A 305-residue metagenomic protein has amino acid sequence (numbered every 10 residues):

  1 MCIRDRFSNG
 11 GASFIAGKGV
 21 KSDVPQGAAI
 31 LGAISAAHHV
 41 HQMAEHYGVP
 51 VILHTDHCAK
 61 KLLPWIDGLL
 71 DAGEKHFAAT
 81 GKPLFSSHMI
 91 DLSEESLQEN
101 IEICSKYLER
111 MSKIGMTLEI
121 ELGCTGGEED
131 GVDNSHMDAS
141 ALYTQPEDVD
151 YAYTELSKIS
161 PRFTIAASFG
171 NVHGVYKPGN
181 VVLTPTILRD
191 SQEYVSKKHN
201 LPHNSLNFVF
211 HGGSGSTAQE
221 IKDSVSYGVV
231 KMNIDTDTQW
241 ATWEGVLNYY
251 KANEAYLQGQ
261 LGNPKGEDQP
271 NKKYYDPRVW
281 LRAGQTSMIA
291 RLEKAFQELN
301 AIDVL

Functional and structural regions predicted by a protein language model:
M1-I3: Short, small-residue-biased leader/transition segments that mark boundaries at the very start of proteins
F7-I103: Active-site beta->alpha loop and helix N-cap motifs at the rims of alpha/beta catalytic domains
G19-P25, A29-L31, K158-E193: Glycine/Thr-rich beta-alpha phosphate-binding loop at enzyme active sites
Q26-V49, N100-M116, N180-N204, F208: Alpha-helix-loop-beta-strand connector modules within alpha/beta enzyme cores
K60-L69, G213-Y227: Catalytic cores of alpha/beta
K82-L97, F169-H173, Y227-G245: Glycine-rich phosphate-binding active-site loops on the catalytic face of alpha/beta enzymes
S93-A167, N171-G174: Conserved anion-binding
K251-L305: Extended, intrinsically disordered, low-complexity segments
